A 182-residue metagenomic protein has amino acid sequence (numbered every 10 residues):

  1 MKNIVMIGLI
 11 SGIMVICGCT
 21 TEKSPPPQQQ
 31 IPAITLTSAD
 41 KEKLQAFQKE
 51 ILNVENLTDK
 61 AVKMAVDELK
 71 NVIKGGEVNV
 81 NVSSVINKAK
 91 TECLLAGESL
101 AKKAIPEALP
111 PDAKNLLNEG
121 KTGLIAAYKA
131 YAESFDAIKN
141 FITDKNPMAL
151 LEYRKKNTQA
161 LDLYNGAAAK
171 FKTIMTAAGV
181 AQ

Functional and structural regions predicted by a protein language model:
M1-C17: Sec-dependent bacterial lipoprotein signal peptides
C17-C19, C93: Generic recognition of cysteine residues
C19-Q29: Bacterial lipoprotein signal-peptidase II cleavage site
P32-I34, S38: Extracellular/lumenal/periplasmic "stalk" regions immediately C-terminal to a signal peptide or transmembrane helix
A39-A127, I142-T143, A149-A181: Alpha-helical segments in soluble extracytoplasmic regions
A130-S134: Extended, amphipathic, non-transmembrane alpha-helical segments
